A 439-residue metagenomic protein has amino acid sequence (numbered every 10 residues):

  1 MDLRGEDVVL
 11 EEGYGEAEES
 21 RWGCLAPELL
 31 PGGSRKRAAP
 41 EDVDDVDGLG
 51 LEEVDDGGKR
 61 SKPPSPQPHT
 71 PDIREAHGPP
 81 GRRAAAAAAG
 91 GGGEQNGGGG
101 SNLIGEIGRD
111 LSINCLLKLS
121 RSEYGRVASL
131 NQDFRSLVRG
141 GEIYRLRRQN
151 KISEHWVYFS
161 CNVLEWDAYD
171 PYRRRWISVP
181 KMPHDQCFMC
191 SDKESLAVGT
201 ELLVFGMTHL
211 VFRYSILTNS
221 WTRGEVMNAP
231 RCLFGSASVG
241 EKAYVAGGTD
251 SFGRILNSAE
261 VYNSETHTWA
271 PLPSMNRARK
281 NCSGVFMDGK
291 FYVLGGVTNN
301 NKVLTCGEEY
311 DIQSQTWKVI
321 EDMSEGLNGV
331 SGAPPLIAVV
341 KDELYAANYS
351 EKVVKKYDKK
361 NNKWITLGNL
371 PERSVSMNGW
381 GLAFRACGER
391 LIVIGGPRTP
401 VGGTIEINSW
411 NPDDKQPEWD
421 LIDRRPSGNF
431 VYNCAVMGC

Functional and structural regions predicted by a protein language model:
M1-E106, N114: CRL adaptor-proximal regions
H77-I177: Skp1-binding F-box subdomain of Cullin-RING ligase substrate receptors
G105-E106, V127, R145-C161, H184-F205 (+9 more regions): Conserved short beta-strand element of beta-propeller blades
Y124-G125, R135-L137, Y144, W176-I177 (+11 more regions): Eukaryotic short linear interaction motifs
W166-P171, V211-T218, N257-T266, T305-S314 (+2 more regions): Beta-propeller blade signature
W176-M182, S220-E225, E265-S274, Q313-L327 (+2 more regions): Blade-edge beta-strand/turn elements of extracellular beta-propeller and related beta-sheet repeat scaffolds
C387-R424: Terminal (and in a subset, N-terminal) low-complexity or junction segments at the ends of helical repeat RNA-binding
